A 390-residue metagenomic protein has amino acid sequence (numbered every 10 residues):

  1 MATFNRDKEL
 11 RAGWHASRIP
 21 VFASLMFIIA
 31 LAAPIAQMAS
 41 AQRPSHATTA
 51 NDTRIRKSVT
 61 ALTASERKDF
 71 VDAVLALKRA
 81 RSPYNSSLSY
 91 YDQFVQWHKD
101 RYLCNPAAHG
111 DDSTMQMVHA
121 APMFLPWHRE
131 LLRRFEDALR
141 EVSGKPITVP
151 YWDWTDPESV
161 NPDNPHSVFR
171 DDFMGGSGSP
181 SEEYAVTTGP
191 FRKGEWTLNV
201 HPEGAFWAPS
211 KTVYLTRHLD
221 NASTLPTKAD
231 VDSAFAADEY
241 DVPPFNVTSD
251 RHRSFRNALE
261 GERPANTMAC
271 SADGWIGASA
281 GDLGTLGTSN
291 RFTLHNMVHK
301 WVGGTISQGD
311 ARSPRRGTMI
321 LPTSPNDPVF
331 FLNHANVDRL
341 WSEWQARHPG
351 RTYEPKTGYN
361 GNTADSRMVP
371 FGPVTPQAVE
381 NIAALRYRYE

Functional and structural regions predicted by a protein language model:
M1-S17: N-terminal secretory signal peptides that target proteins for export/translocation
W14, R18-S24, A311, T318: Hydrophobic alpha-helical segments with strong N-terminal bias
F22-P34: Bacterial N-terminal signal peptides
A32, A39-A41: Boundary at the C-terminal end of the N-terminal hydrophobic targeting segment
Q42-E390: C-terminal accessory segments of proteins
